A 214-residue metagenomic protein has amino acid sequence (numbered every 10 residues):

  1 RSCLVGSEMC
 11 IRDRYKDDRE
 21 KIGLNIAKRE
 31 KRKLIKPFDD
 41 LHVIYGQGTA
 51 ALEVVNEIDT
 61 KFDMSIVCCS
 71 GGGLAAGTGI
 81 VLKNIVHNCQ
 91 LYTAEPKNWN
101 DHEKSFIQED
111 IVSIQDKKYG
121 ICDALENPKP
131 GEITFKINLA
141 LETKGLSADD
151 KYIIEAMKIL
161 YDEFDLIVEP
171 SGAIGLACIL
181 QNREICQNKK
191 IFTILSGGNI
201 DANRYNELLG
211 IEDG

Functional and structural regions predicted by a protein language model:
R1-G6, C10-I11: Single conserved hydrophobic/aromatic residue that forms the stacking wall/gate of nucleotide- or nucleobase-binding
V5-S7, E30, H87, L141: Short, structured coil segments at secondary-structure junctions
E8, R32-K33, D63, T143: Conserved acidic residues
R12, L34-P37, I66-V67, T93-A94 (+2 more regions): General beta-strand structural signal in soluble alpha/beta enzymes
R14-G23, R29, V43: A cross-family phosphate/adenosyl-ligand binding-site feature
D39-L141, C186-G214: Glycine-rich phosphate/pyrophosphate-binding loop at beta-loop-alpha junctions
F62, G131-N188: Active-site-adjacent helical/loop segments in soluble small-molecule enzymes
